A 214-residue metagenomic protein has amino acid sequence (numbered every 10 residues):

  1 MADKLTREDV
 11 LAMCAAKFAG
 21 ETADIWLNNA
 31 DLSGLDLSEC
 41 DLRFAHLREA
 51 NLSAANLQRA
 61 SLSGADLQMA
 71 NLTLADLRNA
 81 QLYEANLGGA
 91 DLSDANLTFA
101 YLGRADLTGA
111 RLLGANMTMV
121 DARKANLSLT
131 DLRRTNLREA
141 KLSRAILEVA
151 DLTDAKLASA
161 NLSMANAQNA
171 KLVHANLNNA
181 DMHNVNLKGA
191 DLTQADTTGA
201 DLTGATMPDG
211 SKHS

Functional and structural regions predicted by a protein language model:
K4-S214: Tandem repeat scaffolds
